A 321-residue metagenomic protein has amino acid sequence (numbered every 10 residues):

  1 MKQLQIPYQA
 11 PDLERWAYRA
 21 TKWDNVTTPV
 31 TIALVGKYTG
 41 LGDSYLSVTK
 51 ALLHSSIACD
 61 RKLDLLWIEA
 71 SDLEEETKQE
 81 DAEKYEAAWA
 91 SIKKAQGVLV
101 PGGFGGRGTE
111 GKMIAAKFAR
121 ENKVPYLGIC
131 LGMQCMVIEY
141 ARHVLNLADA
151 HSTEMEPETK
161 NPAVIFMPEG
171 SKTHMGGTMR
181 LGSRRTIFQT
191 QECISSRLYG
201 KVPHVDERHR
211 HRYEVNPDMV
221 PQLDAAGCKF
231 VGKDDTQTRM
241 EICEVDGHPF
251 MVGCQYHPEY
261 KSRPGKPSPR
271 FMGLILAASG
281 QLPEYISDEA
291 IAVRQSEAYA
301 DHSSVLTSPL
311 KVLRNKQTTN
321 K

Functional and structural regions predicted by a protein language model:
M1-P249, Q255-K321: N-terminal beta1-alpha1 cap of cysteine-dependent amidohydrolase-like domains
